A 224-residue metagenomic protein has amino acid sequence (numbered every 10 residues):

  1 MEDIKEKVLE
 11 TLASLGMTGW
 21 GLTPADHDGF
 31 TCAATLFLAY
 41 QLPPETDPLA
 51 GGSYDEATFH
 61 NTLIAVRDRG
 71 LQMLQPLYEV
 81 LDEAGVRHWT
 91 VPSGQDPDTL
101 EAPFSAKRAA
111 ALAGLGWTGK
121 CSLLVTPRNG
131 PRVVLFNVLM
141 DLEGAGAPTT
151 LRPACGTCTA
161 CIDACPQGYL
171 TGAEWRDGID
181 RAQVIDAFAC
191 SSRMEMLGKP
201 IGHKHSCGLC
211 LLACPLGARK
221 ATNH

Functional and structural regions predicted by a protein language model:
M1-D68: Non-catalytic, usually N-terminal nucleic-acid engagement modules in DNA/RNA processing proteins
F59, A65-H224: Catalytic cores of enzyme domains
